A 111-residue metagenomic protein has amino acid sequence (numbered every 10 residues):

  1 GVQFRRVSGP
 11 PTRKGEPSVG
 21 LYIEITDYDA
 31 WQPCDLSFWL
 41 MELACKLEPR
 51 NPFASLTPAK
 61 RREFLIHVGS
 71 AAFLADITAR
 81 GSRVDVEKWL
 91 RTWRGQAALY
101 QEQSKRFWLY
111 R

Functional and structural regions predicted by a protein language model:
G1-R91: Conserved functional hotspot residues or short segments at active or partner-binding sites across diverse domains
A97-R111: Structural signal for terminal/edge beta-strands and the immediately following C-terminal loop/tail that closes
